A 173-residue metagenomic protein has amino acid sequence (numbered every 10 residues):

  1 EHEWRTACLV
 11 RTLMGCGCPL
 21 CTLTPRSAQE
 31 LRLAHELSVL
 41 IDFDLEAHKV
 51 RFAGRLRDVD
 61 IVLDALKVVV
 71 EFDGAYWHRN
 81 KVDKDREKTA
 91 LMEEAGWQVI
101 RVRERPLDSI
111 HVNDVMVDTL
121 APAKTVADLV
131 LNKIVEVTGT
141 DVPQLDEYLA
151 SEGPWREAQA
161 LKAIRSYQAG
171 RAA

Functional and structural regions predicted by a protein language model:
E1-A173: Nucleic-acid endo/exonuclease domains
